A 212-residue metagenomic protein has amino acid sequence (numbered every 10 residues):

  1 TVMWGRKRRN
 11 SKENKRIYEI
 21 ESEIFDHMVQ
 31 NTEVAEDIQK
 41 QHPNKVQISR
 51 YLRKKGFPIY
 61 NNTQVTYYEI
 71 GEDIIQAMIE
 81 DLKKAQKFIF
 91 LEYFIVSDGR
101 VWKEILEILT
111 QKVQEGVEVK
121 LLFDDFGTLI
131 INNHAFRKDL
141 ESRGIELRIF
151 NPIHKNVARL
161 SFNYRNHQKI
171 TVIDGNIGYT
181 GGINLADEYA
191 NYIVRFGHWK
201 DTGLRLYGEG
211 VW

Functional and structural regions predicted by a protein language model:
T1-W212: N-terminal localization/anchoring segments of enzymes in phospholipid and broader phosphate metabolism
